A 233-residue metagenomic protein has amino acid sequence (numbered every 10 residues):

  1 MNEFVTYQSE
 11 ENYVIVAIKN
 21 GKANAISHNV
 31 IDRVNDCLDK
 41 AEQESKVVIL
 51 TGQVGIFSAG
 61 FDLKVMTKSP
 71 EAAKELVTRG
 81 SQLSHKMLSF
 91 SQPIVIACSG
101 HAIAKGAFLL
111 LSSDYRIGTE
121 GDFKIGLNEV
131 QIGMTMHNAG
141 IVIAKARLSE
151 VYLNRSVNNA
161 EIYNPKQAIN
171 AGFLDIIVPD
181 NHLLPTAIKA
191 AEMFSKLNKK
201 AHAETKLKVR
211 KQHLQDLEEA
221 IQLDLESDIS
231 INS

Functional and structural regions predicted by a protein language model:
E11-K19, N24, V30-P70, M87-I96 (+1 more regions): A structural preference for short, pocket-lining loop segments at secondary-structure junctions
L50, L109-L111, A168, A187: Hydrophobic/aromatic residues within transmembrane alpha-helices of multi-pass small-molecule transporters
H85-I132: Glycine-rich beta-to-alpha active-site loop
A104, A160-Q167: Acidic, divalent-metal-coordinating active-site segment for phosphoryl/phosphodiester hydrolysis, typified by short
Y115, R155, N159-E161, I176: Well-ordered beta-strand positions
G118-T119, A171-A220: C-terminal long alpha-helix characteristic of the crotonase
G140-V151: Hydrophobic, secondary-structure "cap" segments at the distal end of domains
